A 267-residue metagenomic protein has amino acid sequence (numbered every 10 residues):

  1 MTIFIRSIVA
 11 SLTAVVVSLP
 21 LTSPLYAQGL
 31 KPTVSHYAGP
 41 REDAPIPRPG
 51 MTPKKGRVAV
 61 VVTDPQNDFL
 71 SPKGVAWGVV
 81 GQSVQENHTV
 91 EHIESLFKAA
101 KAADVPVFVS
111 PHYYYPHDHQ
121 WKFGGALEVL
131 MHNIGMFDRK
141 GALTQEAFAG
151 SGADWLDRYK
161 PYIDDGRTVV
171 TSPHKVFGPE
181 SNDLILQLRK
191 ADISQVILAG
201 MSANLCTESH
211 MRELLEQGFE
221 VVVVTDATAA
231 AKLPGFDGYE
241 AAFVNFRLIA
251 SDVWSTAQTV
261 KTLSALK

Functional and structural regions predicted by a protein language model:
M1-I5: N-terminal secretory signal peptides that target proteins for export/translocation
S7-T22: Bacterial N-terminal signal peptides
Y26-A59, D68, A102-A103, Q120 (+1 more regions): Active-site-adjacent betaalpha module
G56, G74-A100, D104-P111: A short alpha/beta connector and helix-capping loop motif
V62, S110, V224: Generic enzyme active-site microenvironment
Q66-P72: Short acidic, Gly/Ser-rich segments with clustered Asp/Glu that frequently serve as metal-coordination loops in enzyme
S110-Y113, M201: Short, well-ordered beta-to-alpha junction loops that form the rim of enzyme active sites and present histidine/acidic
Y115-H119: Short catalytic/ligand-binding loop motif for oxyanion handling, primarily in non-cytosolic enzymes, centered on
